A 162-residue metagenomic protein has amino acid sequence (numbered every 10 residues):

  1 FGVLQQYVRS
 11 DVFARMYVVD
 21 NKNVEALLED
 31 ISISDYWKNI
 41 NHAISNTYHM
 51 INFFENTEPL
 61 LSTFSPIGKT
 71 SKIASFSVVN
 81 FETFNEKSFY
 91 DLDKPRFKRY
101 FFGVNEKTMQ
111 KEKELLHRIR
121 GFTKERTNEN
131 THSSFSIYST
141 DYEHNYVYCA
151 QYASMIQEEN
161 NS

Functional and structural regions predicted by a protein language model:
F1-S162: Tubulin/FtsZ superfamily GTPase core signature
